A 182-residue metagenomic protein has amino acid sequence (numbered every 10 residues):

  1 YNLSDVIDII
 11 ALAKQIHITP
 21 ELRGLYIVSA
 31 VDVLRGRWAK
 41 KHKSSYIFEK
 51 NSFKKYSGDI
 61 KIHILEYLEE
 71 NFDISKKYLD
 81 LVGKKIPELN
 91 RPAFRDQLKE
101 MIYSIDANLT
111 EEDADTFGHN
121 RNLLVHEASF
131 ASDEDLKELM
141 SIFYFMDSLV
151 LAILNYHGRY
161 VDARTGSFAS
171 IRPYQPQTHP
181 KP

Functional and structural regions predicted by a protein language model:
Y1-P182: Amphipathic, oligomerization/interface secondary-structure segments
